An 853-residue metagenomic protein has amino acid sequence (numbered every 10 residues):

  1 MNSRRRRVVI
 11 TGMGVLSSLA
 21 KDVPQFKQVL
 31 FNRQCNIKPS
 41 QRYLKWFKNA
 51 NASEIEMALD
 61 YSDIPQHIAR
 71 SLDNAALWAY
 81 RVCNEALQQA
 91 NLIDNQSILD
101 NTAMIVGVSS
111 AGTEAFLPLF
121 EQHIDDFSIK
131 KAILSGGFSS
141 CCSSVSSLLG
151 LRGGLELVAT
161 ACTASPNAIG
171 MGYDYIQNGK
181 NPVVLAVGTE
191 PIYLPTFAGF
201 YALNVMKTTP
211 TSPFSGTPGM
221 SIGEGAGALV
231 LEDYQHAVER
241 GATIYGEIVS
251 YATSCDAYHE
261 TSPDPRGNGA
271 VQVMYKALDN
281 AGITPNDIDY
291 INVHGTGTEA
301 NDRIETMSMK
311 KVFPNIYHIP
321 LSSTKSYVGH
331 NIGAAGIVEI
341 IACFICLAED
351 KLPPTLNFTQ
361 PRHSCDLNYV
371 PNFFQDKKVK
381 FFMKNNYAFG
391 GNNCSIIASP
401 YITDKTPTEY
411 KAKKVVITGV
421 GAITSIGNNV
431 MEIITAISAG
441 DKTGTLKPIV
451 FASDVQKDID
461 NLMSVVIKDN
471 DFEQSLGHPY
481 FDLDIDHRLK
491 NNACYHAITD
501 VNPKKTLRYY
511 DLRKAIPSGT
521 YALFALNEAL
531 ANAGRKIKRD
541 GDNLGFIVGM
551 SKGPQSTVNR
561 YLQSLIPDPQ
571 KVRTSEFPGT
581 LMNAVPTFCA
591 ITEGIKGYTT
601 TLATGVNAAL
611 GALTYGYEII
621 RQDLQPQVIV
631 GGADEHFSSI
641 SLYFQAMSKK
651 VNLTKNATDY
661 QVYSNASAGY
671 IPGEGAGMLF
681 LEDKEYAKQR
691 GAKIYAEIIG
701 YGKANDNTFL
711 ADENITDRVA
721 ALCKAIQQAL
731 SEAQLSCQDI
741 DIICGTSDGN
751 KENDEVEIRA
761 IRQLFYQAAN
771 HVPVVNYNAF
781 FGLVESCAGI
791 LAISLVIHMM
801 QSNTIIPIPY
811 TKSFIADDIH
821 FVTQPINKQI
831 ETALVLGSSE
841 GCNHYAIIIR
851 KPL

Functional and structural regions predicted by a protein language model:
M1-I10, D94-L99, P285-D287, I316-Y317 (+5 more regions): Flexible, low-complexity linker/loop segments at domain and module junctions
M1-I68, Q235-E247, I341-L356, C394-D511 (+3 more regions): ACP-dependent fatty acid/polyketide chain-elongation machinery
N2-R5, K38-R81, N101, A111-M171 (+8 more regions): Conserved catalytic cysteine-centered active-site region of acyl-thioester-dependent Claisen-condensing enzymes
R7-M13, Q28-S40, P210-A281, Y290 (+5 more regions): Condensing-enzyme catalytic core mediating Claisen C-C bond formation in acyl metabolism
P39-Q41, K180-P218, Y251-P265, V293-R303 (+5 more regions): Acyl-CoA/ACP chain-elongation machinery
A79-N91, F138-C141, S146-L149, L155-G188 (+13 more regions): Active-site-proximal alpha-helical scaffold in enzymes
N84-T102, L148, H236-T243, V273-Y290 (+5 more regions): Phosphate/pyrophosphate-binding loops at sites that engage ATP/ADP/AMP, CoA/4′-phosphopantetheine, polyphosphate
D126-K130, G170, D174, P191-E239 (+10 more regions): Glycine-/small-residue-rich "gating" segment that lines the acyl/pantetheine channel and substrate pocket
